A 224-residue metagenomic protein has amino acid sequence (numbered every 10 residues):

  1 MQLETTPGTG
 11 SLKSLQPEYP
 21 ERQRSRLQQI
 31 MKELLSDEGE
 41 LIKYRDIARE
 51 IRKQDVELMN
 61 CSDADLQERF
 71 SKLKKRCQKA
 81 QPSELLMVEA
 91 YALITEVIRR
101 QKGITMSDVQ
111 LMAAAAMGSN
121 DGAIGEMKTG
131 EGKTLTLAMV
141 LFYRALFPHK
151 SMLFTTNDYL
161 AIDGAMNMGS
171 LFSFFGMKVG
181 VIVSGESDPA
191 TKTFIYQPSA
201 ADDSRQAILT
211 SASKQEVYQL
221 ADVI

Functional and structural regions predicted by a protein language model:
M1-R26, Y196-D203, V217, A221: Charged C-terminal transducer/switch regions of large nucleotide-driven machines
Q28, K32-K128, L135-Y143: Conserved pre-motif I regulatory segment
D37, Q54, E131, K178 (+2 more regions): Glycine-rich, flexible loop/turn motifs
D37, Y44, E84, F154 (+3 more regions): Hydrophobic alpha-helical scaffolding
D65, E131, E186-D188: Residue-level detector of flexible, active-site-proximal loop/helix-junction positions within diverse enzyme catalytic
S83, A113, T155-A161, E186: Conserved short loop/turn motifs at secondary-structure junctions
G122-E131, T136-M166, F174-F175, I182 (+1 more regions): Conserved SF1/SF2 helicase motif Ia
G169-L171, V181-I224: Conserved motor-coupling elements within RecA-like helicase/translocase cores
